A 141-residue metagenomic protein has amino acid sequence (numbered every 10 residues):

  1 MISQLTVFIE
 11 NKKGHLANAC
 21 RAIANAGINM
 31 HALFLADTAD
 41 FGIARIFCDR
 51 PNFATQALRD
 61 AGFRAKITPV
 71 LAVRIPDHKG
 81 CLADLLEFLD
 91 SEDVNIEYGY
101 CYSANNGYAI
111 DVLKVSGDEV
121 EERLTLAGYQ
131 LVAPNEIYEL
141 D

Functional and structural regions predicted by a protein language model:
M1-D141: A conserved regulatory-domain signal marking ACT and ACT-like small-molecule sensing domains and adjacent regulatory
